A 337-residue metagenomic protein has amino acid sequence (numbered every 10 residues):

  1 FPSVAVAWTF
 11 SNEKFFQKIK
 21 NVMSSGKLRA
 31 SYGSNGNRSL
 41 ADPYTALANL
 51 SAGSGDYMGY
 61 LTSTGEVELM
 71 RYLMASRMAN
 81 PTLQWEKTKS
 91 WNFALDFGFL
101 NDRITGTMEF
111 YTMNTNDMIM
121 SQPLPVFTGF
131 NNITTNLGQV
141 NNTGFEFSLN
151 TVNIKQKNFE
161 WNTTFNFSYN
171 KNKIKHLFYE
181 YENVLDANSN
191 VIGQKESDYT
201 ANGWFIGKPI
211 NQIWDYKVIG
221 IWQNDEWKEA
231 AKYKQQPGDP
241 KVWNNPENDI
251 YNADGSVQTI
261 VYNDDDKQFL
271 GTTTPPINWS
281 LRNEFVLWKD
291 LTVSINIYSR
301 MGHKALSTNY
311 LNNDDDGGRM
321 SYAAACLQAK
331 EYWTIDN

Functional and structural regions predicted by a protein language model:
F1-F205: Extracellular/periplasmic, surface-exposed regions of secreted and cell-surface proteins
Q17, N21-M23, R38, Q223 (+2 more regions): Membrane-interface anchoring segments and C-terminal beta-barrel signals
D42-A46, S51-G55, T135, V152-T272 (+2 more regions): Conserved small-residue
Y44, V293-I297, L306-N309: Beta-strand acidic-aromatic groove motif in beta-rich domains, primarily in extracellular
A79, A94, N263-D266, N278-R282 (+1 more regions): Short, hydrophobic/aromatic alpha-helical segments in well-folded domains
T115-N116, G238, G302-K304: A short local loop/turn or secondary-structure capping micro-motif enriched for an aromatic residue
N162, T272-M301: Conserved C-terminal beta-signal and adjacent last beta-strands/turns of outer-membrane beta-barrel proteins
R300-N337: Extracytoplasmic gating/loop element in the C-terminal half of outer-membrane beta-barrel translocons and assembly
